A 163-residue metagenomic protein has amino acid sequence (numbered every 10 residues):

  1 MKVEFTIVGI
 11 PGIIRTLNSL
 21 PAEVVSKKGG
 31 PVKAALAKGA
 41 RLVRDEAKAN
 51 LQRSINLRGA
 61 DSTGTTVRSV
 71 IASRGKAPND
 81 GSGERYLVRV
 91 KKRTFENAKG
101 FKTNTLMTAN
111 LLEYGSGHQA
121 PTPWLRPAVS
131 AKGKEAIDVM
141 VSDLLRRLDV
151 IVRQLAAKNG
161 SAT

Functional and structural regions predicted by a protein language model:
M1-E84, T105-T163: Short, Lys/Arg-rich flexible segments
P78-K102: Mid-chain, well-packed structural core segment of small domains
